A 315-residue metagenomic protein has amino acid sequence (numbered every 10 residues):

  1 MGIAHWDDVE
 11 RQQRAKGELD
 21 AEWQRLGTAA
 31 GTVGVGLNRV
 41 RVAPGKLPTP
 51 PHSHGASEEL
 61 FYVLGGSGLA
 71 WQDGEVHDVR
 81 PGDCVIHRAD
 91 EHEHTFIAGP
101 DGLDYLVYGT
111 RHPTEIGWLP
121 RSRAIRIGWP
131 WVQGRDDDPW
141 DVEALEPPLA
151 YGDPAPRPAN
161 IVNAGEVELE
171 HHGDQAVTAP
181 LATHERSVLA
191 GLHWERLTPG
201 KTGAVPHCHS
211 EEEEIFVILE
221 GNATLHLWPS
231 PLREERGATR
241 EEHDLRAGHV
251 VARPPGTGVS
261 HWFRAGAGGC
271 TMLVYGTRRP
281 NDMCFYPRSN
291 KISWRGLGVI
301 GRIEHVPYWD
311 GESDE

Functional and structural regions predicted by a protein language model:
M1-G34, P44, I116-G191, P199 (+1 more regions): A short, N-terminal "cap"/entry segment at the start of jelly-roll beta-barrel domains of the cupin/DSBH fold
E22, N38-H54, H193-H209, G258: Conserved short histidine dyad/triad with adjacent acidic residue
A29, V33, L47-A56, H184-V188 (+1 more regions): Short beta-strand/loop turn elements enriched in aromatics
R39, H52, E58-V63, H77 (+4 more regions): His/acidic/aromatic-lined binding-pocket segments of jelly-roll/cupin-type domains and related regulatory beta-sandwich
P50, A70-W71, H87, E93-G99 (+5 more regions): Short beta-strand His + acidic residue motifs that chelate non-heme Fe in jelly-roll/DSBH and cupin folds
A56-E58, Y62-L69, D73, E211-T224 (+1 more regions): Glycine- and acidic-residue-biased ligand/ion/polar-headgroup-sensing regions
G74-E91, P229-P255: Short acidic-glycine-tyrosine-enriched beta hairpin
A89-E115, P255-N281: Ligand-binding loop in jelly-roll beta-barrel domains
